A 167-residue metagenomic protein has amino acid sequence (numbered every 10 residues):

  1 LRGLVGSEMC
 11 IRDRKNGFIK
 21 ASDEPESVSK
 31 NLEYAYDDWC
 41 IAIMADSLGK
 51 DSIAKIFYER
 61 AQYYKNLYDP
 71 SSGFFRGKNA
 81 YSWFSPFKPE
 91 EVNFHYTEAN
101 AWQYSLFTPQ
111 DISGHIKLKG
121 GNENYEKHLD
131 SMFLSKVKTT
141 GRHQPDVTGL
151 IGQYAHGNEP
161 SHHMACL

Functional and structural regions predicted by a protein language model:
L1-G6, C10-I11: Single conserved hydrophobic/aromatic residue that forms the stacking wall/gate of nucleotide- or nucleobase-binding
L4, F18, G121-N122: Intrinsically disordered, low-complexity regions
N16-E24, L32-D37: Hydrophobic, small-residue-rich alpha-helical packing segments that form membrane-like cores
A42, D46-S161: Catalytic cores of carbohydrate-active enzymes
L167: Catalytic cores of secreted or luminal carbohydrate-active enzymes
